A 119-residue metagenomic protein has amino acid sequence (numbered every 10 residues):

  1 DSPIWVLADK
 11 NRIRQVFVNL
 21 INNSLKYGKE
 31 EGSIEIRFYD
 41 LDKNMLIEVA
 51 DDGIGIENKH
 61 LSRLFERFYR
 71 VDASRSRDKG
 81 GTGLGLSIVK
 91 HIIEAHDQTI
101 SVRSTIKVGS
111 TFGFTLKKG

Functional and structural regions predicted by a protein language model:
P3-A8: Conserved micro-motifs of the catalytic ATP-binding
I13-R14: A residue-level detector for a conserved hydrophobic packing site within the catalytic ATP-binding domain
S24-L25: Short helix-loop "hinge" at the ATP-lid/N-box region of the Bergerat-fold HATPase_c
E31-K43: Short beta-strand/loop element within the Bergerat-fold HATPase_c
D51: Acidic ATP/Mg2+-coordinating residue in the GHKL
G55-E66: Short helix N-cap motif at coil->helix boundaries in the Bergerat
D97-Q98: Conserved glycine-rich
